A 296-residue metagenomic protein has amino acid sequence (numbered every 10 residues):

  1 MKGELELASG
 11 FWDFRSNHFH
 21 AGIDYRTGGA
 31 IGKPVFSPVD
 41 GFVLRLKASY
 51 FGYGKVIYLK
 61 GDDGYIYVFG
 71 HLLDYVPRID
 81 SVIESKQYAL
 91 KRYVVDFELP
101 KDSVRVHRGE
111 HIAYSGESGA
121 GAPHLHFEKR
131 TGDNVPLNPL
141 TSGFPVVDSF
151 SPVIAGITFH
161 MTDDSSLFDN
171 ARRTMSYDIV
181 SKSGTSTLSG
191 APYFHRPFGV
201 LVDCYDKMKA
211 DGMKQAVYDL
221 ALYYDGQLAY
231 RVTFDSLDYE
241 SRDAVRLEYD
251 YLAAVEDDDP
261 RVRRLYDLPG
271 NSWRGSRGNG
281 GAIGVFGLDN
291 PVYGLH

Functional and structural regions predicted by a protein language model:
M1-R78, R92-R108, Y114-L125, D133-K214 (+2 more regions): Surface-exposed, glycine-biased beta-strand/turn segments
I66-K101, S181-T185, Y223-N290: Exoplasmic/lumenal beta-rich domain surfaces
G121-H124, E128-D133, N279-H296: Ser/Thr/Pro-rich, low-complexity mucin-like regions that serve as glycosylated stalks/linkers or repetitive adhesive
